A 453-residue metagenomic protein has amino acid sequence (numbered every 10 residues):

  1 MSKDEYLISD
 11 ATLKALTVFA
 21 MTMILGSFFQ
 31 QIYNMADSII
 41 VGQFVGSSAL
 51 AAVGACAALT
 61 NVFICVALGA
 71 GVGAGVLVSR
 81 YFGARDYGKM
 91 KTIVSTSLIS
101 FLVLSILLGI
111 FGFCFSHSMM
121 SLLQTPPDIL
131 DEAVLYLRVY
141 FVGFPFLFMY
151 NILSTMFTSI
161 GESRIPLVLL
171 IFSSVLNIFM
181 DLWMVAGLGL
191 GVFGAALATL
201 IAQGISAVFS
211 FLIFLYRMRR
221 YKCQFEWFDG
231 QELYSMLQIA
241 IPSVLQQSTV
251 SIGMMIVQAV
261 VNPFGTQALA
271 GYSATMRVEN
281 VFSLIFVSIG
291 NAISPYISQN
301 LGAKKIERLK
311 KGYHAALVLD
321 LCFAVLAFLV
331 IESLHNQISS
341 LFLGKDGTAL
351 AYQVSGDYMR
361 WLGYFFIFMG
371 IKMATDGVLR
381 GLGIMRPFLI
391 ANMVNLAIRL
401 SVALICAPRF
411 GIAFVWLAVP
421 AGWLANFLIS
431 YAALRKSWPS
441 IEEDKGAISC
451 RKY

Functional and structural regions predicted by a protein language model:
M1-A20, V78-G143, G187-I241, I297-Y364 (+1 more regions): Short alpha-helical transmembrane segments in multi-pass integral membrane proteins
S9, L13-I32, A36, L59-V66 (+7 more regions): Residue-level signal for short hydrophobic patches within transmembrane helices of multi-pass membrane transporters
V18-D37, V139, S173, A202-S206 (+3 more regions): Transmembrane helical elements of multi-pass membrane transporters/channels
F28, I32-L50, M120-P127, W183-L190 (+6 more regions): Helix-terminus/linker motif at the lipid-water interface of multi-pass membrane proteins
V45-A58, A133, L137, A196 (+2 more regions): Small-residue hotspots at the loop-to-helix junctions and early N-terminal turns of transmembrane alpha-helices
L50-I110, L147-P166, G271-H335, M369-G383 (+1 more regions): Small-residue-rich hydrophobic transmembrane alpha-helices
V62-C65, N177-D181, S206-F211, V281-L284 (+3 more regions): Hydrophobic transmembrane alpha-helices of multi-pass small-molecule transporters
G71, Y140-T158, P166-S174, A195-V208 (+4 more regions): Short runs within selected transmembrane alpha-helices of multi-pass transporters and secretion channels
